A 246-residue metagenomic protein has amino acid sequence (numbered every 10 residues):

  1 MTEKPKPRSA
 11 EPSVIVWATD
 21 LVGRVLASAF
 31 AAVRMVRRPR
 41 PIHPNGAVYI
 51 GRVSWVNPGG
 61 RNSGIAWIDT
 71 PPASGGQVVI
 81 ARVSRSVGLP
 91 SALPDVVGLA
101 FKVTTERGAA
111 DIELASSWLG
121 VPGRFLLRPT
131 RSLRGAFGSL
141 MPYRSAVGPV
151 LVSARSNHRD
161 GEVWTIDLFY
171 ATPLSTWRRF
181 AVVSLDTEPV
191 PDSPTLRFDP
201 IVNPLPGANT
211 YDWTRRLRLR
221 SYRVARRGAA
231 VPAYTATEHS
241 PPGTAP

Functional and structural regions predicted by a protein language model:
T2-P246: Active-site-adjacent core segments of small-molecule enzymes
